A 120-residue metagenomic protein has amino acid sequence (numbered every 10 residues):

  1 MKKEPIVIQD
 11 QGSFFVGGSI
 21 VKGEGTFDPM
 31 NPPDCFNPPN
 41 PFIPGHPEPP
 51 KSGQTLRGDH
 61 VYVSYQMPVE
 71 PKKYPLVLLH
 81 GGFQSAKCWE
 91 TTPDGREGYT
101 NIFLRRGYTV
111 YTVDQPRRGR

Functional and structural regions predicted by a protein language model:
M1-P71: N-terminal cap/lid segment of alpha/beta-hydrolase-fold proteins
E70-K72, L76-R120: Short, surface-exposed "cap/lid" segments of acyl-processing enzymes
